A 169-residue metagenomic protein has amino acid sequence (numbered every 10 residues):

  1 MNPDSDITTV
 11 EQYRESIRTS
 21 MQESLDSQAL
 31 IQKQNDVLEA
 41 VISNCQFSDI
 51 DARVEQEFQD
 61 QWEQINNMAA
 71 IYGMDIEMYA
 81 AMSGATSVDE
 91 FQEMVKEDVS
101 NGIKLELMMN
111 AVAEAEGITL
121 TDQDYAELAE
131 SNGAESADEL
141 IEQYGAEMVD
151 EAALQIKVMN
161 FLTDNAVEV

Functional and structural regions predicted by a protein language model:
M1-V169: Extended, charged alpha-helical "arm"/coiled-coil substrate-binding scaffolds, typified by the C-terminal helical
